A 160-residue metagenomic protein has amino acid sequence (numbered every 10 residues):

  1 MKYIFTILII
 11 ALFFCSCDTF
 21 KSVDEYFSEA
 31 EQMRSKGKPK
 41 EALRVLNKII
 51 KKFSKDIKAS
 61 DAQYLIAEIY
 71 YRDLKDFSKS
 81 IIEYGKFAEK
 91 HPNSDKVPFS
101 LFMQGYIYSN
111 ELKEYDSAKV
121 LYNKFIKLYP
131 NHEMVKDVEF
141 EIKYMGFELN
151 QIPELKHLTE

Functional and structural regions predicted by a protein language model:
I4-F5, F13-E160: Acidic, polar-rich low-complexity tracts and alpha-helical solenoid repeat scaffolds
